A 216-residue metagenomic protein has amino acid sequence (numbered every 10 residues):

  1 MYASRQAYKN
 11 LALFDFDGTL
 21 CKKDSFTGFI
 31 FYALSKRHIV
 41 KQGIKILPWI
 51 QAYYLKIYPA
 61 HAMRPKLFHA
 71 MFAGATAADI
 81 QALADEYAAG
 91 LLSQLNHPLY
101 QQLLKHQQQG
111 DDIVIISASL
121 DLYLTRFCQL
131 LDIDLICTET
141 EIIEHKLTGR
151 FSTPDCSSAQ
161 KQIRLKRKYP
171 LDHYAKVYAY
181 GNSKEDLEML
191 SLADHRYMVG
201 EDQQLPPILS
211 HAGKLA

Functional and structural regions predicted by a protein language model:
Y2-A3, K9, A89-A216: C-terminal cap/substrate-recognition subdomain and adjoining C-terminal extension of metal-dependent phosphatase-like
Y2-K56: Active-site neighborhood of HAD-like aspartate-dependent phosphohydrolases
F26-T27, R64, Q162: A general structural signal for well-ordered alpha-helical segments in protein cores
Y32-S35, E86, H195: Residues within well-ordered alpha-helical secondary structure of globular protein domains
K41-G43, W49, H61, L99-L103 (+1 more regions): Juxtamembrane/interface motifs at transmembrane-helix termini
Q51-K56, H61-A77, L135-E139: Short, compositionally biased "basic patch" segments
M63-P98: Metal-dependent phosphoesterase signature
